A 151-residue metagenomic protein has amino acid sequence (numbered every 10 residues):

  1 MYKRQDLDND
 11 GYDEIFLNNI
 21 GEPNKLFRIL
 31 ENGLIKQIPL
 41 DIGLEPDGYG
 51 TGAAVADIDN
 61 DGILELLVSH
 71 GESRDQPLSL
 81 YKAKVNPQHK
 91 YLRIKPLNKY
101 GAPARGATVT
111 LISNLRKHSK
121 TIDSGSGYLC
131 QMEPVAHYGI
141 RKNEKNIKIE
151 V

Functional and structural regions predicted by a protein language model:
M1-Y2: Short, small-residue-biased leader/transition segments that mark boundaries at the very start of proteins
Q5-L7, F27, A54-I58: Calcium-binding motifs, dominated by EF-hand helix-loop-helix domains
N9-N18, D61-S69: Acidic/hydrophobic-patterned starts of short beta strands in beta-sheet-rich repeat architectures
I20, I29: Extracellular repeat turn/loop positions enriched in glycine and acidic/polar residues, especially those that create
E22-N24: Loop/turn residues immediately N-terminal
L30-G33, K84-N86: Short loop/turn segments that connect beta-strands within beta-propeller blades
L40-G50, A54-V151: Gly/Ser/Thr/Pro-enriched helix-cap/hinge segments flanking short amphipathic alpha-helices
